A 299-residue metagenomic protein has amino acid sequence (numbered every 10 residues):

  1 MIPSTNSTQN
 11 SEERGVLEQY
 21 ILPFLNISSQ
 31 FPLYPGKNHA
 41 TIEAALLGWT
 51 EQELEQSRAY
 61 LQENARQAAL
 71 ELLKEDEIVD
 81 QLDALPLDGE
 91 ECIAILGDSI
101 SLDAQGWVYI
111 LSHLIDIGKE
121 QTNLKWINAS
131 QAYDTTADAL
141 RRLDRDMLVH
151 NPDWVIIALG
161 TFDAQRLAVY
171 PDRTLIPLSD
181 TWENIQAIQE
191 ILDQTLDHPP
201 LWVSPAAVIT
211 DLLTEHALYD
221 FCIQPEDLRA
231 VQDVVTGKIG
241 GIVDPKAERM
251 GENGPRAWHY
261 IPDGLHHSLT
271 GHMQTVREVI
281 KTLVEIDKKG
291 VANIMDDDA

Functional and structural regions predicted by a protein language model:
M1-I93, G118-T122, D211-E215, D220-F221 (+2 more regions): N-terminal secretory targeting modules
E63, A69-L72, Q81-E183: Conserved SGNH/GDSL esterase-like catalytic core that processes O-acyl groups on lipids and polysaccharides
A164-A168, I209-T214, M250-R256: Short acidic/His/Gly/Ser-rich catalytic and metal-binding motifs that mark active-site loops of diverse hydrolases
Y170-L178, A217-C222, Y260-P262: Short glycine-enriched, charge-decorated loop/helix-capping segments at active-site entrances that position
L175-Q186, C222-R229, D233, L269 (+1 more regions): Non-membrane alpha-helical structural segments and their capping/turn regions in soluble enzymes
T195-P200: A short helix->loop->beta-strand "cap" motif at the edges of active sites that frequently abuts
A206: Carbohydrate-associated surface elements
T210-P245: Substrate-gating cap/lid alpha-helix
